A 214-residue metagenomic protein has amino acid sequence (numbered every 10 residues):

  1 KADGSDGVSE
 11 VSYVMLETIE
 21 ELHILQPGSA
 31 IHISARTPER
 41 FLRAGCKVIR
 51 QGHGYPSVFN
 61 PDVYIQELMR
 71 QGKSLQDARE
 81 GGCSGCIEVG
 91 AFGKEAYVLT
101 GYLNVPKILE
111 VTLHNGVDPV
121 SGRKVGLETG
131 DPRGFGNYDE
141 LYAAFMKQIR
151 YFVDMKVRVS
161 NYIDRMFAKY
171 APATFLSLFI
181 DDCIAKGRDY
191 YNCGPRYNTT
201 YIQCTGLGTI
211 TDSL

Functional and structural regions predicted by a protein language model:
K1-L214: Conserved catalytic cores of very large enzyme subunits
